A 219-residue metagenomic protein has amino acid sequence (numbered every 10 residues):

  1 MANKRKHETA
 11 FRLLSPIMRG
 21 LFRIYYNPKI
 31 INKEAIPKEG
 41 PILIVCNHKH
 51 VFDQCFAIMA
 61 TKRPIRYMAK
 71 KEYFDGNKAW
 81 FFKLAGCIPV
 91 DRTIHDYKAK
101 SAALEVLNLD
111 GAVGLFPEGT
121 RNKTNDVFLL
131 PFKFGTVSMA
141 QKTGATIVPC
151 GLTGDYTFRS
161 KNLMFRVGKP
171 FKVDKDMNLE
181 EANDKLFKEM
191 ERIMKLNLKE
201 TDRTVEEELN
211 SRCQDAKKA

Functional and structural regions predicted by a protein language model:
M1-Y25: Extreme N-terminal tail/first-helix region
A2-R5, K100-A219: Non-catalytic C-terminal accessory region of glycerolipid acyltransferases and related lyso-lipid remodeling enzymes
P16-H48, G111: Helix-to-loop junction immediately C-terminal to a conserved catalytic motif
I17-M18, L84-D91, T120-K123: Short, basic, glycine/proline-bearing loop/turn elements
R23, K38-I94: Catalytic core of membrane glycerolipid acyltransferases/transacylases, capturing the structured, soluble-facing
Y26, I65, L163: Small-molecule pocket liners
Y26, T93-D96, L129: A conditional alpha-helix N-cap/helix-loop micro-motif detector
I30, D75, Y97-K100: Structural motif corresponding to alpha-helix initiation and N-cap regions
